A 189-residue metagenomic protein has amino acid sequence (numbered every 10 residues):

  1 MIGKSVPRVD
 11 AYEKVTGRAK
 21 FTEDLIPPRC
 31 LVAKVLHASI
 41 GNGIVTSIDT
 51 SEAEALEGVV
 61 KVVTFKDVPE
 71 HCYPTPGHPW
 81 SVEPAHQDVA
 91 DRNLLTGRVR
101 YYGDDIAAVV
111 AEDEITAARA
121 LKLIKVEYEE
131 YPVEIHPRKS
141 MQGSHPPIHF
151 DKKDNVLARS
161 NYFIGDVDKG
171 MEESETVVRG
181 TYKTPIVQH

Functional and structural regions predicted by a protein language model:
M1-A158, V177-V178: Flexible, low-hydrophobicity surface segments
D166-H189: Conserved beta-alpha junction segments in alpha/beta enzyme cores
